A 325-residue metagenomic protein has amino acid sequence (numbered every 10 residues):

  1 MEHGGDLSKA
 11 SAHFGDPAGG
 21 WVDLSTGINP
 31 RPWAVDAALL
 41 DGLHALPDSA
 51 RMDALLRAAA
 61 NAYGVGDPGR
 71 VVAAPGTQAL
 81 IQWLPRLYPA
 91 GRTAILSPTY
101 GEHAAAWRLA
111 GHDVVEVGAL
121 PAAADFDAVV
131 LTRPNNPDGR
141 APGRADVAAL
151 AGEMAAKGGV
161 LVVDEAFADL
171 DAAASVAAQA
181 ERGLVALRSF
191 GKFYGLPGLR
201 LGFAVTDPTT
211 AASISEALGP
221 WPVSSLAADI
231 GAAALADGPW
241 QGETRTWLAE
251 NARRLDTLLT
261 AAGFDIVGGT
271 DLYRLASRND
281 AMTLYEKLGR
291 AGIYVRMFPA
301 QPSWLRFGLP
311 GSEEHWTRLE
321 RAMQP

Functional and structural regions predicted by a protein language model:
M1-R51, A58: N-terminal "arm"/small-domain region of PLP-dependent enzymes with the aminotransferase-like
V35, A122, F126, D280-K287 (+1 more regions): Short, conserved charged micro-motifs
A60-W83: Short loop-beta-helix segment that forms the pyridoxal 5′-phosphate
R86-R108, D113-V115, A119-L120: Conserved PLP-anchoring active-site segment centered on the Schiff-base-forming lysine
V115-L170: Active-site phosphate-binding strand-loop segment of PLP-dependent enzymes
G143-A145, R290, A300-P325: PLP-dependent enzyme catalytic core of the Aspartate aminotransferase-like
L184-T260, F264-I266: PLP-dependent aminotransferase class I/II
A249, L259-A291, L309: Conserved PLP-binding catalytic core of the aspartate aminotransferase-like
